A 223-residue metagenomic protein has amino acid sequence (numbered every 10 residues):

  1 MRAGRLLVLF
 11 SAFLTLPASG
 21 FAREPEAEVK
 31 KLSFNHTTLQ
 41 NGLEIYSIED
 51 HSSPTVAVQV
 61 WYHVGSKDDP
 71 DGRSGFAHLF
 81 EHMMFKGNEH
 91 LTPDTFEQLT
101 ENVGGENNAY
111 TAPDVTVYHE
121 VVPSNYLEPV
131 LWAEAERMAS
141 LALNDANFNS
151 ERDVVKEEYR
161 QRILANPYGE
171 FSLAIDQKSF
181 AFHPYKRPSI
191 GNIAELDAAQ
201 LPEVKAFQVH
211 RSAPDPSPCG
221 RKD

Functional and structural regions predicted by a protein language model:
M1-R5: Positively charged n-region of N-terminal signal peptides that target proteins for export
L7-P17: Bacterial N-terminal signal peptides
V8, E81-M84, V154, Q161: Hydrophobic side chains within alpha-helical segments
G20-A22, A27: Boundary at the C-terminal end of the N-terminal hydrophobic targeting segment
A27-S33, T37-S53: N- or domain-start disorder-to-order transition segments that initiate the globular core
T38, L43-Y46, T95-D223: Charge-rich, well-structured scaffold segments of protease-associated domains
G42, H51-L99: Active/ligand-binding-proximal structured segments within catalytic/core domains that scaffold catalytic residues
